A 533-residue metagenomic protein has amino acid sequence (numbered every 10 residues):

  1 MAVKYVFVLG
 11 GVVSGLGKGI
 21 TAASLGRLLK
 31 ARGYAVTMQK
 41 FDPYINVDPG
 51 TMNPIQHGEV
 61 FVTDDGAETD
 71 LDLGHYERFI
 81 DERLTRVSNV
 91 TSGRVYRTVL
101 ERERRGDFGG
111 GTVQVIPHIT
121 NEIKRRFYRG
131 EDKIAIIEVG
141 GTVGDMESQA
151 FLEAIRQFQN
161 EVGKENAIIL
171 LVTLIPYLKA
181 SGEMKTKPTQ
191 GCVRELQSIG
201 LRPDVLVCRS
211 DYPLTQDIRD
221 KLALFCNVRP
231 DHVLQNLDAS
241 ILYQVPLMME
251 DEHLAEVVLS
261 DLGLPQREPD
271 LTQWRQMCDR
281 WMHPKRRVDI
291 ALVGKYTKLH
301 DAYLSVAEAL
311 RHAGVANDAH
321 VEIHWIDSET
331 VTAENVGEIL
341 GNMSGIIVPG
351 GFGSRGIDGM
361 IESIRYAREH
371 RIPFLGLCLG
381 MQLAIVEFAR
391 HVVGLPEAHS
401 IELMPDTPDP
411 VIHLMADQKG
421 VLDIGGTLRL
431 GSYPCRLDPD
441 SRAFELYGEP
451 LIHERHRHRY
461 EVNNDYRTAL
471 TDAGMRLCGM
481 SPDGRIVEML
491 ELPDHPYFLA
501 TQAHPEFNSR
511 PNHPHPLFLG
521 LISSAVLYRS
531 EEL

Functional and structural regions predicted by a protein language model:
M1-A319, E329-G345, F352-G353, M360-Y366 (+3 more regions): Flexible phosphate-sensing "switch/lid" loops adjacent to ATP/NTP-binding sites across phosphate-transfer
L16-G19, A23-R27, I339-P434, P439-R442 (+1 more regions): Cysteine-nucleophile active-site neighborhood
T37-Q39, H324, L375, T501: Rossmann-like NAD(H)/NADP(H) cofactor-binding core
H57-D64, A239-Y243, V348, E369-L375 (+3 more regions): Short beta-alpha connecting loops at secondary-structure transitions that line or flank enzyme active sites
D231-D238, H324, M480-D483: Beta-strand->loop->alpha-helix junctions that form or flank phosphate-binding loops in nucleotide-handling enzymes
P269, N317-E322, M480, E531-L533: Flexible, glycine/charged-enriched surface loops at secondary-structure junctions
R280-P284, V336-E338, L403, I424-T427 (+2 more regions): Replace "in large, NTP-powered and nucleic-acid-processing enzymes" with "in large, NTP-powered factors and other
L430-P434, D438-L533: C-terminal and late-domain segments of enzyme folds
